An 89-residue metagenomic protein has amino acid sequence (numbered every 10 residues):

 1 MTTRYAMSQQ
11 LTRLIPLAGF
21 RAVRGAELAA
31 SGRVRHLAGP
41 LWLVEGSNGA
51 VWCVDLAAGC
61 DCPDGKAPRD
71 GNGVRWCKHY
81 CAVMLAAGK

Functional and structural regions predicted by a protein language model:
M1-K89: Long, low-complexity, compositionally biased intrinsically disordered regions
